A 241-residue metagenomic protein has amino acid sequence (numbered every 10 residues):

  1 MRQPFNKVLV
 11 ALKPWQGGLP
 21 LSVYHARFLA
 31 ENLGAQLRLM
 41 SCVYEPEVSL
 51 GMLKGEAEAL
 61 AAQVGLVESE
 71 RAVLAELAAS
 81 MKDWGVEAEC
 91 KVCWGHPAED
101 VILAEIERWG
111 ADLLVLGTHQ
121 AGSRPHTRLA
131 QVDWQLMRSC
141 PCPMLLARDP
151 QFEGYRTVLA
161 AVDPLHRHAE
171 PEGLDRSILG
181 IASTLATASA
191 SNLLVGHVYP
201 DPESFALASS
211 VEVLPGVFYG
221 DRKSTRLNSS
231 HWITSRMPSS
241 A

Functional and structural regions predicted by a protein language model:
M1-P4, G18, F28, E76-L114 (+3 more regions): Structural beta-alpha unit
R2-A59, T157-G220: Small/aliphatic-rich secondary-structure junction motif
P4-N6, F28-N32, L103-R156: Gly/Ser-rich helix-loop-strand patches that form or flank binding pockets for ribonucleotide-derived cofactors
G17, G122-S123, R167, T234: Short glycine-rich, flexible loops that bind phosphorylated cofactors or substrates
A35-Q36, V86, A111, C142 (+1 more regions): Short glycine/serine/threonine/alanine-rich loop segments
E58-A72, G216-R226: A short acidic, glycine-rich active-site loop that binds or catalyzes chemistry on phosphate/adenosine moieties
K223, L227-A241: Single conserved hydrophobic/aromatic residue that forms the stacking wall/gate of nucleotide- or nucleobase-binding
